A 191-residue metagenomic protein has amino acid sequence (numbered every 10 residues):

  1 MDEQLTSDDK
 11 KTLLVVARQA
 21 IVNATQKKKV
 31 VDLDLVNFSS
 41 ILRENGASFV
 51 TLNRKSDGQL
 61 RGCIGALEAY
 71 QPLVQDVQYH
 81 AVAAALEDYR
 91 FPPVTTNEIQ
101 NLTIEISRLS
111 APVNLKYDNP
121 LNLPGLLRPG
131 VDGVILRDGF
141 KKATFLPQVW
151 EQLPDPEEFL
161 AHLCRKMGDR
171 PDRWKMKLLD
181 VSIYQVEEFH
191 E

Functional and structural regions predicted by a protein language model:
M1-E191: Basic nucleic-acid-binding interfaces
